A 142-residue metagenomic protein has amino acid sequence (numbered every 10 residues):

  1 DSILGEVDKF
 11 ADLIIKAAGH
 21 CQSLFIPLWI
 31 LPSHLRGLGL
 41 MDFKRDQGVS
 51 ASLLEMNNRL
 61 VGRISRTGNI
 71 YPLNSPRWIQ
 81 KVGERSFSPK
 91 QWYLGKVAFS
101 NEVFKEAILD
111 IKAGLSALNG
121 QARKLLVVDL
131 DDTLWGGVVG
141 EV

Functional and structural regions predicted by a protein language model:
D1-E102, I108-L125, G140-E141: Alpha-helical cap/lid subdomain in secreted, periplasmic, or secretory-pathway luminal O-acyl-processing enzymes
V128-D129: Hydrophobic alpha-helical segments, especially N-terminal targeting/anchoring helices
L134-V142: Active-site neighborhood of HAD-like aspartate-dependent phosphohydrolases
